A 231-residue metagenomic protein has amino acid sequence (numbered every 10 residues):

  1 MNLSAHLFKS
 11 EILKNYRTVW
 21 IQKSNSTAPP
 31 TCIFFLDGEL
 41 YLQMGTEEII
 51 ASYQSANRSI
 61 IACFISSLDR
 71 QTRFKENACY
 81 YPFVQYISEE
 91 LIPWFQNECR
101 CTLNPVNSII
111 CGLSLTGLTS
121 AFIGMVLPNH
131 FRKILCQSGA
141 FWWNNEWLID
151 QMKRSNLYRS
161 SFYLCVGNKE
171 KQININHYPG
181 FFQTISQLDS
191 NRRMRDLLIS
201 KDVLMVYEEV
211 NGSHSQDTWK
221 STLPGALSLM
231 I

Functional and structural regions predicted by a protein language model:
M1-I231: Non-catalytic cap/lid and distal C-terminal segments of serine-dependent acyl enzymes
